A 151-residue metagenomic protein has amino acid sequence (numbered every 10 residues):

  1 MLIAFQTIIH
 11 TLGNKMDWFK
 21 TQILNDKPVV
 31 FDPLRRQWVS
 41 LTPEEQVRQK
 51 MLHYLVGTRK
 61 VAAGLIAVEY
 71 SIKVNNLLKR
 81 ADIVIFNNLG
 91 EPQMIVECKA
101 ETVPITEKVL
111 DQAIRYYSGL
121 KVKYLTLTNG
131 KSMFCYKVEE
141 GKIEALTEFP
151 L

Functional and structural regions predicted by a protein language model:
L2-Y124, G130-L151: A short, conserved, highly charged catalytic patch centered on acidic carboxylates
